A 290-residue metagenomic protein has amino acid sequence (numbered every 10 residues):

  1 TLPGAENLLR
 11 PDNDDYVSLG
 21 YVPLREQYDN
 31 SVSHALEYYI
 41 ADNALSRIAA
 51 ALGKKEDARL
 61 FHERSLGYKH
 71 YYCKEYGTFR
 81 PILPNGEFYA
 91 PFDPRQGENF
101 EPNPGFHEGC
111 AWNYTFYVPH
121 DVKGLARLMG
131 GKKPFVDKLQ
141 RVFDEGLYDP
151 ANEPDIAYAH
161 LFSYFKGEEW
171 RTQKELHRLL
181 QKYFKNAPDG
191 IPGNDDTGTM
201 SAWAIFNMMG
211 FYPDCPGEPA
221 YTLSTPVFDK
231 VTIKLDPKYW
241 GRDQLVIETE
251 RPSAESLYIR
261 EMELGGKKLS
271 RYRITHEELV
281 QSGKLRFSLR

Functional and structural regions predicted by a protein language model:
T1-G241, V246, E277: Active-site core of glycosidic bond-cleaving carbohydrate-active enzymes
P226-F228, A254-I259: Short coil-to-beta strand junction motifs in C2/discoidin
L245-A254: Short aromatic-glycine motifs in intrinsically disordered, low-complexity regions
E250-R251, I274-E278: Short proline/glycine-enriched turn/loop segments at secondary-structure junctions
E261-K267: Short strand-turn-strand beta-turns centered on an Asx-Gly dipeptide
K267-T275: Short acidic, Gly/Pro-enriched loop/turn segments at secondary-structure junctions
H276-R290: C-terminal beta-strand-rich structural cap/linker in extracellular carbohydrate-active enzymes
